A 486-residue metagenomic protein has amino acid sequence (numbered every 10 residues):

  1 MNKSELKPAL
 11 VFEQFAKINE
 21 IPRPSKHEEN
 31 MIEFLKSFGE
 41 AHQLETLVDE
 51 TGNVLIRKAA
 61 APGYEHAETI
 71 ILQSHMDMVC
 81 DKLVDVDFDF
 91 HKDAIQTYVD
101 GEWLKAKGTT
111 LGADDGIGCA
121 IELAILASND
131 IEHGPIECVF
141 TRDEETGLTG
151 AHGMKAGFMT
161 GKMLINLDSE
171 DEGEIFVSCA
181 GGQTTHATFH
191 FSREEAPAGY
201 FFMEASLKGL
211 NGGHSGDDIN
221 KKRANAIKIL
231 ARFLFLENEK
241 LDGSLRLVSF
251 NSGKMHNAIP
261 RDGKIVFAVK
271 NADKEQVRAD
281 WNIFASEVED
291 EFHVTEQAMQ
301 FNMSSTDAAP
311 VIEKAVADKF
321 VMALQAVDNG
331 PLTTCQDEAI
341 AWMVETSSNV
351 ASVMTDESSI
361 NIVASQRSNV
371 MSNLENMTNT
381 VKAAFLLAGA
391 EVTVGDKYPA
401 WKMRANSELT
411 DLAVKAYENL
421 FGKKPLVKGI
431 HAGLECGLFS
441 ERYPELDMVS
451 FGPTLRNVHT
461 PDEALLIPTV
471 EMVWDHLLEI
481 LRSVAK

Functional and structural regions predicted by a protein language model:
N2-E102: Acidic/His- and Gly-rich active-site-bordering loop/insert found across diverse amide/peptide-bond hydrolases
K7-V11, E345-I360, F421-E479: Zn-dependent metallopeptidase/amidohydrolase metal-coordination segment
K36, G157, K222-K240, A272-K274 (+5 more regions): His/Asp/Glu-rich mid-to-C-terminal helical/loop segments that flank catalytic regions of hydrolases
Y64-T146, A151-K162, F202, A317 (+3 more regions): Active-site metal-coordination/substrate-binding segment of hydrolases, especially metallo-dependent peptidases
M76-M78, V139-G147, S169-E172, N211 (+1 more regions): Acidic, glycine-rich active-site loops and adjacent beta-strand->loop/helix elements that engage anionic groups
E102-K105, E145-T146, A156-R367: Midchain, well-structured core segments that form catalytic/ion-binding scaffolds
N225-I227, R232-F250, M403-L446: Active-site-adjacent substrate-binding region of metalloamidase/peptidase-like peptide-processing proteins
M343-A432: Substrate-recognition/cap regions that form aromatic- and gly/pro-loop-enriched pockets for small-molecule ligands
